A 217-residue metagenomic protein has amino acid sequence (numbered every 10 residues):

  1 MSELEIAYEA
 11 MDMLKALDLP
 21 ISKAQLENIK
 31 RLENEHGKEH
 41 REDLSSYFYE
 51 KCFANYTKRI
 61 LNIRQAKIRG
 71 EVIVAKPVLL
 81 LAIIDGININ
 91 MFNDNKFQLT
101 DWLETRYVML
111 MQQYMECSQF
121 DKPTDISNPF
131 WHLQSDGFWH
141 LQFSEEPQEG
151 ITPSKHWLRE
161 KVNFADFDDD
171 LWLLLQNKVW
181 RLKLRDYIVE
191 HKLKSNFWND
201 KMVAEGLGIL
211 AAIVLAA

Functional and structural regions predicted by a protein language model:
M1-A217: Intrinsically disordered, charged low-complexity linkers and terminal tails that flank or connect structured domains
